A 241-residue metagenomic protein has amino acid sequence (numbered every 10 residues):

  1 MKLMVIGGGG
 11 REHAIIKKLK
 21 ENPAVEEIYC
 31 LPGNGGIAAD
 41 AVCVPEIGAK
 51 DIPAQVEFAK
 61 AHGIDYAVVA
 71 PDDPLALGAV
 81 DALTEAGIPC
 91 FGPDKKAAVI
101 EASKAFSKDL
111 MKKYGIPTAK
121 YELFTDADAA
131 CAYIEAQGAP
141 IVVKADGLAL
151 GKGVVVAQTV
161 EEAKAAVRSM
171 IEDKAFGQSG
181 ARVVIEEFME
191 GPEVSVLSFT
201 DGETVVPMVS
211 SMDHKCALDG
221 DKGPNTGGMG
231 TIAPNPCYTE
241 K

Functional and structural regions predicted by a protein language model:
M1-K95: ATP-binding N-terminal substructure of ATP-dependent carboxylate-amine bond-forming enzymes
V5, C30-L31, V68-V69, C90-P93 (+5 more regions): General beta-strand structural signal in soluble alpha/beta enzymes
I6-G9, I15, D81-A86, K96-A97 (+5 more regions): Catalytic-core regions of core metabolic enzymes, especially those transforming organic acids/acyl-group intermediates
A38-A41, A54, V99-A105, L218-G220: Short, charged, surface-exposed secondary-structure boundary motifs
C43-D51, E122-D126, A157: Short acidic-hydrophobic, aromatic-tinged amphipathic segments that line or gate anion-handling sites
F91-G153: A conserved helix-loop-beta module that forms one wall/lid of the active-site cleft in ATP-utilizing catalytic domains
A157-K241: Internal nucleotide-binding/catalytic subdomain
